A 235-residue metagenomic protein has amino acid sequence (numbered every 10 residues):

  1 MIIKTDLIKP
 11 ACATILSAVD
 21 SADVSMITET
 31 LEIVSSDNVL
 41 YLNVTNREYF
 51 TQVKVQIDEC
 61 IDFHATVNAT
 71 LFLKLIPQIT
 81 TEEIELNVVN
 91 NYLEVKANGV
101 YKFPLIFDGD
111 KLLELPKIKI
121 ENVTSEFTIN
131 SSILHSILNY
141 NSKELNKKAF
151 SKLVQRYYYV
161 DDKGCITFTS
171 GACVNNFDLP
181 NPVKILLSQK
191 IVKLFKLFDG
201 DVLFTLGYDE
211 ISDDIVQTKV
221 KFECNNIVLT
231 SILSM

Functional and structural regions predicted by a protein language model:
M1-M235: Structural preference for solvent-exposed beta-strand-turn elements and adjacent flexible terminal/loop segments within
